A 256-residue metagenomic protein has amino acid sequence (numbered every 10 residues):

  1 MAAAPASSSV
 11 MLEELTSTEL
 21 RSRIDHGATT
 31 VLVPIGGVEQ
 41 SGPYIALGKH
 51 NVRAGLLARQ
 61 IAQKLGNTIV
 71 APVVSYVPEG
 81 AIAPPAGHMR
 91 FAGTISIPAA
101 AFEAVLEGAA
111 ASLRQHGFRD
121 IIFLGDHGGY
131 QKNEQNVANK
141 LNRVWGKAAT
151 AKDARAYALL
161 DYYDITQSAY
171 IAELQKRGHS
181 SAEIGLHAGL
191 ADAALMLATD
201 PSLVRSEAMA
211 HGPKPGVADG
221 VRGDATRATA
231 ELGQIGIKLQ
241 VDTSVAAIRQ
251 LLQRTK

Functional and structural regions predicted by a protein language model:
A2-I122, D126-K256: Extended, histidine- and acidic-residue-enriched regions that form the cofactor-binding/catalytic faces
